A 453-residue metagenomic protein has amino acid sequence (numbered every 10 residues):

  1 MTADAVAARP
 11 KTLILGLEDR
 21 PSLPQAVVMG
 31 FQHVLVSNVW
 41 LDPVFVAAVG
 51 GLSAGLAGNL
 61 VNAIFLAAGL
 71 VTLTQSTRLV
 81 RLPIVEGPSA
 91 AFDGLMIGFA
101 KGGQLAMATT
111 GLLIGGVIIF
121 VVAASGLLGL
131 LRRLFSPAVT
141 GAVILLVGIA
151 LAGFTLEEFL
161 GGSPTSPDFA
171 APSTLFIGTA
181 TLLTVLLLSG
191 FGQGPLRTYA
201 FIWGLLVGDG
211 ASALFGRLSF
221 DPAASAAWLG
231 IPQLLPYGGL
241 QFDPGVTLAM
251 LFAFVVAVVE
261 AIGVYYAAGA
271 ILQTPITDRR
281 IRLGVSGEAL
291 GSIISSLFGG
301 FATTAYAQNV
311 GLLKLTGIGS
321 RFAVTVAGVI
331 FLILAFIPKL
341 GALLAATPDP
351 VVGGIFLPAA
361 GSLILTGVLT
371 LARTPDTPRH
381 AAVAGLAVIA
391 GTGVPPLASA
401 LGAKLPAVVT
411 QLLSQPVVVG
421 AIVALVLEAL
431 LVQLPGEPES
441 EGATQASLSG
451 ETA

Functional and structural regions predicted by a protein language model:
M1-V27, F220-L235, T274, G284 (+1 more regions): Intrinsically disordered, low-complexity non-transmembrane regions of multi-pass membrane transporters
I14-L23, P43, A47-R78, L251-R321: Membrane-embedded helical hairpins/re-entrant loop segments and their flanking transmembrane helices within multi-pass
E18, L70-L82, I119-R133, V185-Q193 (+3 more regions): C-terminal ends of transmembrane helices
L23-V39, A170-L182, Y199-A200, F215 (+2 more regions): Hydrophobic, membrane-embedded alpha-helices of multi-pass small-molecule transporters
V28-L66, Q75-S76, V80-A100, Q104: Transmembrane helix-boundary motif of multi-pass solute transporters/channels
V80-F92, R132-T140, L196-I202, R279 (+4 more regions): Short, non-helical or kinked segments that cap or interrupt transmembrane helices
M96-K101, S189, N309-S320, V324 (+1 more regions): Interfacial segments of multi-pass membrane proteins
K101-L218, G328, I333-G442: Membrane-embedded alpha-helical modules
